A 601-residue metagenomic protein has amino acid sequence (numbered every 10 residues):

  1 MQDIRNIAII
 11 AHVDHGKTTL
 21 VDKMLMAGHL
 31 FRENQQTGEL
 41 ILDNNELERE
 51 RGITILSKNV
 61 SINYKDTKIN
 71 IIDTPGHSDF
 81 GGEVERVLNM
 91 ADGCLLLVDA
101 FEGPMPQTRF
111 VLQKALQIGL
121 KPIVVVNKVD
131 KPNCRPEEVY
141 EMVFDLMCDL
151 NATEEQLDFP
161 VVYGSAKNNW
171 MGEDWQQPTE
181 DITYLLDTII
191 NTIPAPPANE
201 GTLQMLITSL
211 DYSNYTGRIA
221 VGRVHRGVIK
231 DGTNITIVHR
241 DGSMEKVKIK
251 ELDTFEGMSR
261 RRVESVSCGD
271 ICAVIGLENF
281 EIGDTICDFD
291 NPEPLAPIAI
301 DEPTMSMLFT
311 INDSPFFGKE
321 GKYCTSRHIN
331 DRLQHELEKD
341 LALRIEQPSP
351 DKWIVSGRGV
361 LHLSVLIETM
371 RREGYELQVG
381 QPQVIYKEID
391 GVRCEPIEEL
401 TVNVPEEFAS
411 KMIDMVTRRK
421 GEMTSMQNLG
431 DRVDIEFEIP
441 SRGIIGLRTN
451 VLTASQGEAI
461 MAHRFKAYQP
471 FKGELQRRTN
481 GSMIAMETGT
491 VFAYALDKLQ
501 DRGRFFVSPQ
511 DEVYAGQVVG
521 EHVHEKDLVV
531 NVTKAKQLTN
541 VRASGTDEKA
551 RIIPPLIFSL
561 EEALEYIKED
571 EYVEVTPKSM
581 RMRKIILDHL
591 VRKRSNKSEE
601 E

Functional and structural regions predicted by a protein language model:
M1-P104, E138, M142, L210-S213: P-loop NTPase switch module centered on the Walker A-proximal segment
H15, A27, H77-S78, F101-P104 (+17 more regions): Conserved nucleotide-binding/hydrolysis micro-motifs of P-loop NTPases
L30-S57, F80, L146-F159, I190-L203 (+11 more regions): Active-site phosphate-binding and catalytic loops of NTP-dependent enzymes
K121, K131-T192: Canonical P-loop GTPase G-domain recognition
P160-K167, T202-D211, Q347-G357, Q383-I389 (+6 more regions): A glycine-rich phosphate-binding loop feature that marks nucleotide/adenosyl-phosphate handling sites
Q204-M307, F317-K319, N480, T488-T539 (+2 more regions): Conserved nucleotide-binding/hydrolysis modules and their immediate coupling elements across P-loop/ASCE NTPase motors
F255, R260-V263, C394, I439 (+3 more regions): Long insertion/accessory domains within large nucleic-acid-processing enzymes
P292, I300-D431: Charged, conformationally dynamic linker/hinge segments that couple catalytic or nucleotide-dependent chemistry
